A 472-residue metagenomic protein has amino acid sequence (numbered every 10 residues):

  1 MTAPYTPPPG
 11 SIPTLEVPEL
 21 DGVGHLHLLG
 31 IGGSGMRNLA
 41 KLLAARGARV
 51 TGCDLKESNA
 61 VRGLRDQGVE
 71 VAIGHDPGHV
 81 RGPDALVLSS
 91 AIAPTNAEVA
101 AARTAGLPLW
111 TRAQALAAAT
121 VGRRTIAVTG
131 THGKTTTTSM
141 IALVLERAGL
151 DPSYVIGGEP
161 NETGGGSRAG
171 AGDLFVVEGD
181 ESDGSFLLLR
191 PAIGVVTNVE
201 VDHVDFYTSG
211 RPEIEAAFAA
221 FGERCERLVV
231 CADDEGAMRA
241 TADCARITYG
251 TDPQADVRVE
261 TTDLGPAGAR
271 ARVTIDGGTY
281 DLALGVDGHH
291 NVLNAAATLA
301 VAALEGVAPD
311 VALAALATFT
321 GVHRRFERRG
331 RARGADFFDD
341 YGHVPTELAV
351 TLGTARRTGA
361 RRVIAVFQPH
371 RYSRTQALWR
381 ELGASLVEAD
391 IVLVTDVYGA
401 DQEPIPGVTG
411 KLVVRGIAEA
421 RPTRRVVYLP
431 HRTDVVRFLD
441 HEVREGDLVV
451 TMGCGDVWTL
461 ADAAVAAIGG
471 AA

Functional and structural regions predicted by a protein language model:
M1-V69, G82, L86, T104 (+7 more regions): ATP-dependent carboxylate-amine ligase
L28, L42, R112-P160: Walker A (P-loop) phosphate-binding motif
L28, L88, V128-G130, V176 (+1 more regions): Hydrophobic Val/Ile/Leu positions in short beta-strands of Rossmann-like dinucleotide-binding domains
R49-D54, S153-V155, V176, T248: Short beta-strand "acidic-cap" motif of Rossmann-like dinucleotide-binding folds
V61-D66, A72, H79-L88, I92-T111 (+8 more regions): Acidic, Mg2+-coordinating active-site environments of NTP-dependent enzymes
A91-A93, G133, E181-D183, E200-D202 (+5 more regions): Short glycine-rich anion-binding loops that position phosphate/pyrophosphate groups of nucleotides and phosphorylated
A142-V176, G184, F206: Active-site phosphate/ATP/adenylate-binding loop shared across adenylate-forming ligases
R168-V196, E200-V201: Conserved nucleotide-sensing/catalytic segment adjacent to the nucleotide-binding pocket in NTP-handling enzymes
